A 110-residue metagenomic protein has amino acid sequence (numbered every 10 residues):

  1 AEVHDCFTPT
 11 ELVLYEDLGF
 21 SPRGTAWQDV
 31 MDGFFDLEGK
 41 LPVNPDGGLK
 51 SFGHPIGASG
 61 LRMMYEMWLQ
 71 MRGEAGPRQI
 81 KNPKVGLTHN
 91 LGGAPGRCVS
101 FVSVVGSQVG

Functional and structural regions predicted by a protein language model:
A1-G110: Claisen-condensing/thiolase-fold acyl-transfer catalytic domains that form or cleave C-C bonds in fatty acid
